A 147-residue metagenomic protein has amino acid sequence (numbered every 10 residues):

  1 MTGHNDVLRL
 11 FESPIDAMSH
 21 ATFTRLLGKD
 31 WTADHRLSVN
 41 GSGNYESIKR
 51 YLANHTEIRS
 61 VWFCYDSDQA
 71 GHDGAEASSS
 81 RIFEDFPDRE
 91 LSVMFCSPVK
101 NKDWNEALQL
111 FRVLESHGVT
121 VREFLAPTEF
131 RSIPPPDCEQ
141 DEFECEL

Functional and structural regions predicted by a protein language model:
M1-N5: Glycine-/acidic-rich phosphate or pyrophosphate-binding loops and their flanking alpha/beta elements
D6-R9, S60-W62: Structural motif
E12-S13: Helix N-cap/beta->alpha junction signal
D16: Conserved Rossmann-like nucleotide-cofactor binding loop
T24-L147: TOPRIM fold recognition
